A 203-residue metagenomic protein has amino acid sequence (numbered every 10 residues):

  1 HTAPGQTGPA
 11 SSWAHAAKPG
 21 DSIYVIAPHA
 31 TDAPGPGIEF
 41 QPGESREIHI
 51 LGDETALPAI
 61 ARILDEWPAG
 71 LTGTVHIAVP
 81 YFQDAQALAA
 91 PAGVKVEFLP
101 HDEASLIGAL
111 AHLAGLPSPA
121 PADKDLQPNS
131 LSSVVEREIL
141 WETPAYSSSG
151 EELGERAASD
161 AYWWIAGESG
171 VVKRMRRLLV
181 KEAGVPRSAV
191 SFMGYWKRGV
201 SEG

Functional and structural regions predicted by a protein language model:
H1-G203: Extended, composition-driven regions rather than compact fold-specific motifs
